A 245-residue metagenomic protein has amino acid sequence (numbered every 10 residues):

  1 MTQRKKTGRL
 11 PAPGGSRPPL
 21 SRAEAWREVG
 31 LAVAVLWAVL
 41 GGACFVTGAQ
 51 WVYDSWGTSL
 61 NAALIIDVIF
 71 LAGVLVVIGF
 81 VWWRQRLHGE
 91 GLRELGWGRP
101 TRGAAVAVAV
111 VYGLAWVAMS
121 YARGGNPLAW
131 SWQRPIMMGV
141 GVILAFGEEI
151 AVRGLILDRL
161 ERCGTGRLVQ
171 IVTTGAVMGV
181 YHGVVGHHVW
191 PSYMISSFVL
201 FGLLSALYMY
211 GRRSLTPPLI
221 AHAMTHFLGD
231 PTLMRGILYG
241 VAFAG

Functional and structural regions predicted by a protein language model:
M1-E90, F227-G245: N-terminal, membrane-interfacial amphipathic/helix-forming hydrophobic leader that caps and precedes the first
A25-V33, A62-F70, A104-A109, Q133-M137 (+4 more regions): Residue-level signature of transmembrane alpha-helical entry/exit and packing/kink sites in multi-pass membrane
V29, V33-G41, L71-L75, A105-G113 (+6 more regions): Alpha-helical transmembrane spans of integral membrane proteins, capturing the lipid-embedded, hydrophobic core of TM
G48-F70, V81-I150, L157-D158, R162-C163 (+1 more regions): Juxtamembrane helix-loop-helix connectors linking adjacent transmembrane helices in multi-pass membrane enzymes
W116-R123, W130-G245: Transmembrane helix-loop-helix hairpins at the membrane interface of multi-pass integral membrane proteins
